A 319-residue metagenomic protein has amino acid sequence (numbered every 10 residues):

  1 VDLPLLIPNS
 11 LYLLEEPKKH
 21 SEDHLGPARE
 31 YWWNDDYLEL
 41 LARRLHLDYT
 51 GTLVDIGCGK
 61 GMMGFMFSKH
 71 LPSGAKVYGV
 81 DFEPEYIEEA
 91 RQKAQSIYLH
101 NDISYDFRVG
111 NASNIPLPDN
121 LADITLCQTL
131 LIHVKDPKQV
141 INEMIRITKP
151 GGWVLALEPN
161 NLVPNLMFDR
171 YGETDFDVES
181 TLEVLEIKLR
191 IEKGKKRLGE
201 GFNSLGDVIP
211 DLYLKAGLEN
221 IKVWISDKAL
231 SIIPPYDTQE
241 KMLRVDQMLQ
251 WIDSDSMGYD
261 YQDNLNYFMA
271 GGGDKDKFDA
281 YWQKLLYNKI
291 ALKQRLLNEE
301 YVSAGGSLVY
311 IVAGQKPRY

Functional and structural regions predicted by a protein language model:
L6-D35: Class I SAM-dependent methyltransferase Rossmann-like catalytic core, especially the SAM/SAH-binding loop
W32-G51, M66: Conserved alpha-helix/loop element of class I SAM-dependent methyltransferases that forms part of the SAM/SAH-binding
T52-I56, K60-N114: Class I SAM-dependent methyltransferase SAM/SAH-binding core
S113-I124: A short acidic, Gly/Pro-enriched loop at the edge of an enzyme's catalytic core that lines a small-molecule cofactor
D123-D136: A short SAM/SAH-binding and catalytic strip from SAM-dependent methyltransferases
K138-W153: A short glycine-rich, Lys/Arg-flanked "PGG" loop and its adjoining helix->strand segment in the class I
N160-G258: Conserved catalytic/acceptor-binding region of the Class I
F202-N203, D207, K222-Y319: Conserved Class I S-adenosyl-L-methionine
